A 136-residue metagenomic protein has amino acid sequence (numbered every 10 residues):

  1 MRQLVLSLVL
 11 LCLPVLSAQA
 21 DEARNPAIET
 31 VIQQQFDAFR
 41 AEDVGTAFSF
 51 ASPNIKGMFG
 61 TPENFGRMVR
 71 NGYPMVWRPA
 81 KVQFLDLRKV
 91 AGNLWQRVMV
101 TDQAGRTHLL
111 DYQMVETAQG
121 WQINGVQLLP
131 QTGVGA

Functional and structural regions predicted by a protein language model:
V5-V15: Bacterial N-terminal signal peptides
L11, N54, P130: Residue-level detector of flexible, active-site-proximal loop/helix-junction positions within diverse enzyme catalytic
A18-Q19: Signal peptide processing junction and immediate N-terminal pro/mature segment of secreted/exported proteins
E22-T30, V44-A91: Short solvent-exposed beta->alpha transition segments
Q34-Q35: Generic hydrophobic alpha-helical segments
D86-A136: Exposed beta-sheet edge and beta->alpha loop/turn motif
